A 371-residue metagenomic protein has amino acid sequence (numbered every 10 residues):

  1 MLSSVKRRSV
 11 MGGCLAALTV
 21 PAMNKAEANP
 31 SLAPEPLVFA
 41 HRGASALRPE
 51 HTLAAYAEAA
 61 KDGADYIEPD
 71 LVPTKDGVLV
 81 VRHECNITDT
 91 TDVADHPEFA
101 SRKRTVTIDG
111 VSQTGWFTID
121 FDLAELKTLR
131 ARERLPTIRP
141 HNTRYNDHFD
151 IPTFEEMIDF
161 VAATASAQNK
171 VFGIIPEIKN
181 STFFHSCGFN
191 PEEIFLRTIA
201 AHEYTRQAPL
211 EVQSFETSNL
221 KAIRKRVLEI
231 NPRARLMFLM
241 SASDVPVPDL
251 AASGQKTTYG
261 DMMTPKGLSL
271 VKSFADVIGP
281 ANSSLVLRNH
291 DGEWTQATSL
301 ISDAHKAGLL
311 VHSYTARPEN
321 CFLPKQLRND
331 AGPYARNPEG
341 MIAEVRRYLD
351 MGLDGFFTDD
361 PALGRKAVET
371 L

Functional and structural regions predicted by a protein language model:
L2, K6, M11-L371: Phosphate-group recognition and catalysis centered on beta-loop-alpha active-site segments
